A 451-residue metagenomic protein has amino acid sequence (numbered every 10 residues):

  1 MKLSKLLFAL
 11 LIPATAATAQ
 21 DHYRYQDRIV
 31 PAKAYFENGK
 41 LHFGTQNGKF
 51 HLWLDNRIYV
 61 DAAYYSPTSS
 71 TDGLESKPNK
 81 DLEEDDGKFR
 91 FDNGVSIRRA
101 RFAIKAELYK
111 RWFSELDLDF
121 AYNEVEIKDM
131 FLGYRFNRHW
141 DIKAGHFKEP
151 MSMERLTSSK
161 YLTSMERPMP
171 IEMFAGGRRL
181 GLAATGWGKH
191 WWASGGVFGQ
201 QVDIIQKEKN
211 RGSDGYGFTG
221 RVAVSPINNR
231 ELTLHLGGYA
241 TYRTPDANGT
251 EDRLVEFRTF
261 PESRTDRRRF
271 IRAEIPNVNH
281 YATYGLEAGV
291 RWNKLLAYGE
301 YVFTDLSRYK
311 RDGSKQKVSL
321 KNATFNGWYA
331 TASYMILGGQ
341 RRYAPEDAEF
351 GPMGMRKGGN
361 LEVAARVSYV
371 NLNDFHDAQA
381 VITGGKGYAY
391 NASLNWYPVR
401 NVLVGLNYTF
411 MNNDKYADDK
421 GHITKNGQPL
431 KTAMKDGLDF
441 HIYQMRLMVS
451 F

Functional and structural regions predicted by a protein language model:
K5, L10-I12, A16-Y59, T71 (+1 more regions): N-terminal periplasmic/intermembrane-space "pro-region" immediately following the signal or transit peptide
H22-R28, F89, D252-F451: Outer-membrane beta-barrel pore domains
E37, F50, N93-R98, E126-K128 (+7 more regions): Residues that define the transmembrane beta-barrel architecture of outer-membrane proteins
L41-T45, N56, N93, I97 (+10 more regions): Residues on the lipid-exposed face of transmembrane beta-strands in outer-membrane beta-barrel proteins
H42-L52, R111, H139, M151 (+4 more regions): Short loop/turn motifs that connect adjacent beta-strands in outer-membrane beta-barrel proteins
N56-Y64, L116-L118, A144-H146, G195-G199 (+6 more regions): Transmembrane beta-barrel strands of outer-membrane/channel proteins
E75-K88, R138-A223, I227-R230, T250-P276: Surface-exposed coil loops of outer-membrane beta-barrel proteins
K110-S114, W140-I142, H190-G195, N229-E231 (+3 more regions): Repeated loop/turn-to-beta-strand initiation elements of outer-membrane beta-barrel proteins
